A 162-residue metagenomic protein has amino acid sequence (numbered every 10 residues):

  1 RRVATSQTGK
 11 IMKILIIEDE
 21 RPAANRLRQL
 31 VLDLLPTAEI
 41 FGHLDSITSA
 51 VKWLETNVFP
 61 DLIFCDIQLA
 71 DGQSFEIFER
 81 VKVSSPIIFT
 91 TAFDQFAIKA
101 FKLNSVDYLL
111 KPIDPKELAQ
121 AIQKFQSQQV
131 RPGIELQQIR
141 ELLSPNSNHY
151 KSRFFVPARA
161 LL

Functional and structural regions predicted by a protein language model:
E18: Conserved acidic carboxylate
R28, H43-L62: Acidic, metal-coordinating helix/loop segments flanking the phosphotransfer/catalytic sites of two-component signaling
D66: Active-site residues of response regulator receiver
F75-S84: Short amphipathic alpha-helix used as the core "switch/output" element in two-component signaling
K111: A Lys-centered signature of the CheY-like receiver
L118-V130: Receiver (REC) domain switch/output surface
S127-L162: Conserved binding/recognition cores within well-folded domains
